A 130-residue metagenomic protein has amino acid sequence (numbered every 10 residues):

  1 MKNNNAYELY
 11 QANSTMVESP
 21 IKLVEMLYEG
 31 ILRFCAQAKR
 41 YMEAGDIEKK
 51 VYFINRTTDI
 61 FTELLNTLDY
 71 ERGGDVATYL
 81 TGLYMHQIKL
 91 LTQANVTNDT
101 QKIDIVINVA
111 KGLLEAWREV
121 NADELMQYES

Functional and structural regions predicted by a protein language model:
M1-Q37, Y41-A44, E48-N55, T62 (+2 more regions): N-terminal intrinsically disordered, cationic/polar leader segments that include organellar targeting peptides
